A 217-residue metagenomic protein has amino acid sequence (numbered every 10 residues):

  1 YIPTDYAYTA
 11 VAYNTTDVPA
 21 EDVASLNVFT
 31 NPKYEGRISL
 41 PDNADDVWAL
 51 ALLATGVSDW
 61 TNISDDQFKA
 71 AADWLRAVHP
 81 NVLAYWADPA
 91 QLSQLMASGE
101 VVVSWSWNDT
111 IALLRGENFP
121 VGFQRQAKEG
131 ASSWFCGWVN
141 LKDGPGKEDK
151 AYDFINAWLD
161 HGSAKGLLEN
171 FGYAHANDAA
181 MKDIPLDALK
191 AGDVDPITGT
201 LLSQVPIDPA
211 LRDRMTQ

Functional and structural regions predicted by a protein language model:
Y1-I2, F119-S132, L141-G144: Short beta-strand->loop
Y1-V11, R37: A structural signal for short loop-to-beta-strand junctions that line the ligand-binding cleft of periplasmic/secreted
A10-D17, L52-G56, F135-K147, G166-N170: A bilobed periplasmic-binding-protein/Venus flytrap-type ligand-binding module shared by bacterial periplasmic
V18-K33: Flexible hinge/capping segments at coil-to-helix
Y34-A49, A157-M181: Periplasmic-binding protein-like
S39-N43, V47, A51, D59-R125: Ligand-binding pocket segment of bilobal, Venus flytrap-like solute-binding proteins
W74, G146-W158, G166-E169: Short amphipathic alpha-helical coupling segments at ligand-binding clamshell hinges and other catalytic/signaling
K165-Q217: C-terminal capping/gating helix-and-loop segments adjacent to ligand/active sites or protein-protein/ligand interfaces
